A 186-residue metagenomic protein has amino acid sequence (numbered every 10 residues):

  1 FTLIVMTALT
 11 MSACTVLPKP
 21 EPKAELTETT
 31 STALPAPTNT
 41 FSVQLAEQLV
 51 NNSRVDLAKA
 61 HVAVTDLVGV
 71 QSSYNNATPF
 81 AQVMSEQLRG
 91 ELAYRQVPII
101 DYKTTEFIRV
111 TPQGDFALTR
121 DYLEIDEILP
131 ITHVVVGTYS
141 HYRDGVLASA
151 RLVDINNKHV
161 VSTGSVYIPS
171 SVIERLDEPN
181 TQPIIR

Functional and structural regions predicted by a protein language model:
F1-T2: Bacterial N-terminal signal peptides that target proteins for export
T10-A13: C-terminal motif of bacterial Sec signal peptides marking the signal peptidase cleavage site
T15-K59, I125-I128, R143-L147, R151-R186: C-terminal/domain-edge helix-coil "capping" segments
E28-A36, G69-P79, T111: Second-shell loop/turn segments in exported
L45, L49-S53, Q71, L88-L92 (+3 more regions): Sec/Tat-exported extracytoplasmic proteins
R54-A81: Early exported N-terminus immediately downstream of N-terminal targeting peptides
H61-D66, I100, V136-T138, L147-R151 (+1 more regions): Soluble periplasmic/extracytoplasmic beta-strand elements of cell-envelope proteins
P79-E86, R95, I99-V134, R143-V146: Short, solvent-exposed, polar/charged sequence segments at loop or secondary-structure edges
